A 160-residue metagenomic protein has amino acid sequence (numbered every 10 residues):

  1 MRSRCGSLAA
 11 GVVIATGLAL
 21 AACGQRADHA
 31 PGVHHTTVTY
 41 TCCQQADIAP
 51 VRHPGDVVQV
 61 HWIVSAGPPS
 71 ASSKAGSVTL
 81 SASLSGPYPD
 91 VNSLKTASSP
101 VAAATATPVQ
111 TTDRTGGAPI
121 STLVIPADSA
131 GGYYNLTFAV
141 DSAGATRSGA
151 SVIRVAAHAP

Functional and structural regions predicted by a protein language model:
M1-A10: Bacterial N-terminal signal peptides that target proteins for export
A19-A22: C-terminal motif of bacterial Sec signal peptides marking the signal peptidase cleavage site
G24-R26: Bacterial signal peptide processing site
A30-T39, P50-P119: Contiguous segments within soluble domain cores/interaction surfaces
V124-A130: Short, surface-exposed loop/turn segments at beta-strand-coil junctions that are enriched for proline with nearby
G131-L136: A glycine-anchored, Pro-Gly-centered beta-turn/N-cap motif
A139-A143: Beta-strand-rich extracellular modules
G144-P160: Short beta-strand elements
